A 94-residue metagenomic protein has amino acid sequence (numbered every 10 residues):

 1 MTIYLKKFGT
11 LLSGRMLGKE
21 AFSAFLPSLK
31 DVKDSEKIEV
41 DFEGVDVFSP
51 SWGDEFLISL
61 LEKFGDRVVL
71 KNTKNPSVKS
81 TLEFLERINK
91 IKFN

Functional and structural regions predicted by a protein language model:
M1-T10: N-terminal presequence-like segments and adjacent domain-start helices
L12-K37, F42-F93: Amphipathic alpha-helical interaction surfaces in cytosolic regulatory modules
